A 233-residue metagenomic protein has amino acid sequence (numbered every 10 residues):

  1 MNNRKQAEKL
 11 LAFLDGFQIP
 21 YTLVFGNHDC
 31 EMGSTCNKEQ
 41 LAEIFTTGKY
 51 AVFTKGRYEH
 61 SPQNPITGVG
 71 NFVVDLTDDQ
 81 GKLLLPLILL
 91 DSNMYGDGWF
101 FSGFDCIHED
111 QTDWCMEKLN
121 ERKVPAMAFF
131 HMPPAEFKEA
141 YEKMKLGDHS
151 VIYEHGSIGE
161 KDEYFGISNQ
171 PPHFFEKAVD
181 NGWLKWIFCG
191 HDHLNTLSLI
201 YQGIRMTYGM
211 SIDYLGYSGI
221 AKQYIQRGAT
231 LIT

Functional and structural regions predicted by a protein language model:
M1-N2, L23-T35, Y95-G98, M132-E139 (+3 more regions): Active-site environment of divalent metal-dependent phosphoester hydrolases
R4, S168, K222-Q226: Short, well-ordered coil↔helix boundary/capping segments
K5-R122, Y214, R227-L231: Extended active-site neighborhood of metal-dependent phosphoesterases/phosphodiesterases
K38-Q40, K143-K145, I204: Short secondary-structure boundary/capping segments
H60-P65, W186-F188, I220-Q223: Short linear motifs in intrinsically disordered
V73-G81, L87, H173-N181, H193-T233: Binuclear metal-dependent phosphoesterase catalytic core
P86-L89, F101-D192: His/acidic metal-ligating clusters that form di-metal
